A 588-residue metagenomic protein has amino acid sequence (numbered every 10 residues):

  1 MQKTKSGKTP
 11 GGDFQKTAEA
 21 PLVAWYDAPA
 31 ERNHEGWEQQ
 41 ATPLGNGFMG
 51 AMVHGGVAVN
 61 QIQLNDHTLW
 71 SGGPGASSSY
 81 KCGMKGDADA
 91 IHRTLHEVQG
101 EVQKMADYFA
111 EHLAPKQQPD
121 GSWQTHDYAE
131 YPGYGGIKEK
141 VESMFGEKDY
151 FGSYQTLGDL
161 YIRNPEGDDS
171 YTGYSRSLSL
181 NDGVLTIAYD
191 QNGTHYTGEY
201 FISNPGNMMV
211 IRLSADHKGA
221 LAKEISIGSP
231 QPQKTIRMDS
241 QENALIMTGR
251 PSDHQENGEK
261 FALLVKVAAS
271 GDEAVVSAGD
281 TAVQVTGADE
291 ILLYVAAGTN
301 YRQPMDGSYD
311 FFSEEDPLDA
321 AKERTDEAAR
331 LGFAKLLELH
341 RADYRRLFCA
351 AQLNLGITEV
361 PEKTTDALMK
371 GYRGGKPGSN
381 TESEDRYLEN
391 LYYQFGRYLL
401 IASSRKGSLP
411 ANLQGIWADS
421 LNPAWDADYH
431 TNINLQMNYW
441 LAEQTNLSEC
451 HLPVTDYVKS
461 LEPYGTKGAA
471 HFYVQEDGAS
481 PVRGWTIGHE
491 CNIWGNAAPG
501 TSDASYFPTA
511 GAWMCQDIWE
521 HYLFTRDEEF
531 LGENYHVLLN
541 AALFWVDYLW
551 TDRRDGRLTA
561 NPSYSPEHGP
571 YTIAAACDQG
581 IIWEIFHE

Functional and structural regions predicted by a protein language model:
K3-D503, E520-Y522, Y535, R553 (+2 more regions): Aromatic-residue-lined binding/catalytic grooves and analogous aromatic/hydrophobic interfacial grooves in multimeric
Y108, L539-E588: Acidic/histidine-rich catalytic neighborhood
T299, E462, A510-A512, P562-Y564: Short, small-residue-rich loop/turn micro-motifs
N434, F507-H521, F530-D547: Extended, hydrophobic alpha-helical segments in both membrane/secreted and soluble proteins
